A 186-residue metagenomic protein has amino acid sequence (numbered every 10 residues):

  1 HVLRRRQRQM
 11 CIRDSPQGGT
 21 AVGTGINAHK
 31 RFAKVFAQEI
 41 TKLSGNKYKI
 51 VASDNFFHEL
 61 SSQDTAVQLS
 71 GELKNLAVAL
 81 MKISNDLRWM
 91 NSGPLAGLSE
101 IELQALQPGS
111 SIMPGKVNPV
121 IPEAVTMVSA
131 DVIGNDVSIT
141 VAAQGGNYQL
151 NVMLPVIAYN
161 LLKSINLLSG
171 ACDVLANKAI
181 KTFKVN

Functional and structural regions predicted by a protein language model:
H1-I12: Single conserved hydrophobic/aromatic residue that forms the stacking wall/gate of nucleotide- or nucleobase-binding
R4, H29, S62, N118-I121: Short, conserved glycine- and acidic-residue-centered signature motifs in active-site or ligand-binding loops
R6, K30-K34, Q38, V67 (+6 more regions): Generic structural signal for well-ordered, non-transmembrane alpha-helical segments in soluble/cytosolic regions
R13-L106: Acidic, glycine-rich loop-and-beta core segments that form the ion-binding/anion-interacting portion of active sites
L43-K47, S70, R88-N186: Glycine-rich cofactor/substrate-binding loops
